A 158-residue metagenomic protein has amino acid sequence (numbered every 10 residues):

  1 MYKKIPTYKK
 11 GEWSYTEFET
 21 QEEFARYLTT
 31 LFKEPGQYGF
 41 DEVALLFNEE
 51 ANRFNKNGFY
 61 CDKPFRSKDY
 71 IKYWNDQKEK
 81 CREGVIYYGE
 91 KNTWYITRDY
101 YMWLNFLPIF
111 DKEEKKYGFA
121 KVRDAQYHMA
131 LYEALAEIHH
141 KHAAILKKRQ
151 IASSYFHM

Functional and structural regions predicted by a protein language model:
M1-M158: Phosphate/NTP-binding elements of NTP-utilizing enzymes
